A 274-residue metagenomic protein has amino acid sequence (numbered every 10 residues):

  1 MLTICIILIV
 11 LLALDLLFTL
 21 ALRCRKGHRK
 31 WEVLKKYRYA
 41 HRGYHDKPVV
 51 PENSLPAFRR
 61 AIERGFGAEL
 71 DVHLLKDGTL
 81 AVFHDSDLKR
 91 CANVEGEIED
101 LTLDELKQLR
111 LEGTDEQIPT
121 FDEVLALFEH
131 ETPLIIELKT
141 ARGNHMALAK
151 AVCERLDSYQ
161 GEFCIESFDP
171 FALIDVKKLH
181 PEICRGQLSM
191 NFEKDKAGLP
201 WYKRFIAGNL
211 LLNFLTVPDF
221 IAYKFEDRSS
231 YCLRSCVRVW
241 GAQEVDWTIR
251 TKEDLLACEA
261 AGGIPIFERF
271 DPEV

Functional and structural regions predicted by a protein language model:
M1-V274: Phosphate-group recognition and catalysis centered on beta-loop-alpha active-site segments
